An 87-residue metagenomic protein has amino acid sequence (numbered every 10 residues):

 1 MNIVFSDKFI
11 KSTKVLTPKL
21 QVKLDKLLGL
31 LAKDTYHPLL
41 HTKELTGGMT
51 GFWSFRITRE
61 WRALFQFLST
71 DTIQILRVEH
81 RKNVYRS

Functional and structural regions predicted by a protein language model:
M1-L27: Arg/Lys-rich, positively charged N-terminal/basic patches that mediate binding to nucleic acids
N2-I3, P38, Q74: Residues that recognize and position ribonucleotide moieties
I10, T46, Y85: Nucleotide phosphate-binding site architecture
V15, E60-R62, Q66-S87: Enriched for short, Lys/Arg-rich terminal
L30-S54: A short, surface-exposed loop/turn module that caps and links secondary-structure elements
R56-T58: A sequence-level detector for short glycine-anchored, His/Arg-bearing signature motifs that mark catalytic or binding
